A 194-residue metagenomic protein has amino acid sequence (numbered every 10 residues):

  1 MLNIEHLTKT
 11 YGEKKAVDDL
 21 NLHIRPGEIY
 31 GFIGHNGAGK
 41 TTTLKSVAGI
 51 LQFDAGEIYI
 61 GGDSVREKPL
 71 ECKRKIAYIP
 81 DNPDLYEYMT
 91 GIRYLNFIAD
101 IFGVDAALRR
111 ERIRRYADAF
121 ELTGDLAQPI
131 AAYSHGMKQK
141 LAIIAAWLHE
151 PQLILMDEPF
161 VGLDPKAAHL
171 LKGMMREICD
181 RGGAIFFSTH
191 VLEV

Functional and structural regions predicted by a protein language model:
H35-G39: Walker A (P-loop) phosphate-binding loop of ABC-type ATPase nucleotide-binding domains
G56-E67, E71-C72: Conserved ABC transporter NBD signature motif
N96, D100, A107-D125: Conserved ABC ATPase "signature" region
P129-G136: Conserved ABC ATPase signature
L148-Q152: A short, proline-enriched helix->beta-strand linker immediately N-terminal to the Walker B motif in ABC-type P-loop
I154-E158, L163: Catalytic Walker B motif of ABC-type/P-loop ATPase nucleotide-binding domains
A168-R181: Helical segment within the ABC ATPase nucleotide-binding domain
